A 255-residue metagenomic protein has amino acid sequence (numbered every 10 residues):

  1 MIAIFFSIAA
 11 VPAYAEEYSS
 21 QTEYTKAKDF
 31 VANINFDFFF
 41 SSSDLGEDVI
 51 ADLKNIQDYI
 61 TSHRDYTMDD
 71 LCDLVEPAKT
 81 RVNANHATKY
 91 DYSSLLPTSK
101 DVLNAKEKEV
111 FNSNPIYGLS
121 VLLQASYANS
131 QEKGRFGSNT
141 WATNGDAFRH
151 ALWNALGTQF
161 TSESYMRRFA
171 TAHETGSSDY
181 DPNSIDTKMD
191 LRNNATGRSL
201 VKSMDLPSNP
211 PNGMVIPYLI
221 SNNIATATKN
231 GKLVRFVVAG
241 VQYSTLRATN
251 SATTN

Functional and structural regions predicted by a protein language model:
M1-A3: Sec-dependent N-terminal signal peptides
F5-Q21: Sec-dependent signal peptide cleavage junction
A15-E16, T22, A51, Y90 (+3 more regions): Intrinsic disorder/low-complexity signal
Q21, E174, A225-A227: Intrinsically disordered/low-complexity terminal segments and short unstructured peptides
E23-A155, Q159-M166, T249-N255: Glycine-rich short-loop/terminal segments
N139-L219: Catalytic toxin/effector domains delivered as secreted proteins or via bacterial secretion systems
L191-N255: Active-site or metal-binding loop neighborhoods of secreted/extracellular toxin and effector enzymes
